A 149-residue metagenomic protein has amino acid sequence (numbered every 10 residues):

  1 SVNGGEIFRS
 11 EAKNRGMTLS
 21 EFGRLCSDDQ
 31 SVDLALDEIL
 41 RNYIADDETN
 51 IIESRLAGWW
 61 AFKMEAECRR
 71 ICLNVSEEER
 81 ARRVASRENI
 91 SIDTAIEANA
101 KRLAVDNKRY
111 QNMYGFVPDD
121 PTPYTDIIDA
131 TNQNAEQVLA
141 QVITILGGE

Functional and structural regions predicted by a protein language model:
V2-K63, E77-E78, N89-S91, A104-D106: ATP-dependent small-molecule kinase phosphotransfer cores that center on conserved nucleotide phosphate-binding segments
R9, A81-A85, T125: Amphipathic alpha-helical segments within well-ordered protein domains
Q30-S31, W59, I92-Q141: Small-molecule kinase domains that catalyze NTP-dependent phosphoryl transfer to phosphate-bearing small molecules
D47, E67, Y124-T125: Short, well-ordered alpha-helix to beta-strand connector turns
M64-K101: Conserved phosphate-donor/acceptor-positioning beta-strand/loop module used by diverse small-molecule
Q141-E149: C-terminal alpha-helix
